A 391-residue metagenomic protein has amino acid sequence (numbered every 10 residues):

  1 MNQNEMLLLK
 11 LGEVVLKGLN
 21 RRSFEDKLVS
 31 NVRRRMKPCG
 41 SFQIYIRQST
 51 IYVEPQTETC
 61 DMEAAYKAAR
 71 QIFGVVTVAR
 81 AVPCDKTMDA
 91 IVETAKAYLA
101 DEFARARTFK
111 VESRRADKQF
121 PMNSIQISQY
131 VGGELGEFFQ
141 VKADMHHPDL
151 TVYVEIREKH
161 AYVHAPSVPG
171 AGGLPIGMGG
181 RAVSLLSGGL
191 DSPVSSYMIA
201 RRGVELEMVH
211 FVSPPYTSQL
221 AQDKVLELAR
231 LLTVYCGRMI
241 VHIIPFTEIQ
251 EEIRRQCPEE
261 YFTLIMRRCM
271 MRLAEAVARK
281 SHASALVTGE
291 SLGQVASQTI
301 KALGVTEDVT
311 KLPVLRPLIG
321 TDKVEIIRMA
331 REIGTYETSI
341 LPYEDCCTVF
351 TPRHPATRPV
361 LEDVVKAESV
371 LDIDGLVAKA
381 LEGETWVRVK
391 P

Functional and structural regions predicted by a protein language model:
M1-V183, P193-M239, D308, A356-L361 (+2 more regions): RNA-binding accessory domains that recognize and position tRNA/RNA substrates
Y130-L135, S167-G179, F246, Q250-I333 (+1 more regions): Active-site adenylate/phosphate-handling loop in enzymes that bind or generate adenylated species
S184, M208-H210, I243, T288 (+1 more regions): Structural beta-sheet core signal
G189: Conserved G/P- and acidic residue-centered "switch" motifs that form tight phosphate/ATP-binding loops in soluble
A229-R255, Y343-D345: A conserved beta-strand->alpha-helix junction
G334-P342: A short alpha-helix-loop-beta-strand transition element characteristic of N-terminal alpha/beta dinucleotide-binding
L341-P391: The feature marks non-catalytic terminal segments
